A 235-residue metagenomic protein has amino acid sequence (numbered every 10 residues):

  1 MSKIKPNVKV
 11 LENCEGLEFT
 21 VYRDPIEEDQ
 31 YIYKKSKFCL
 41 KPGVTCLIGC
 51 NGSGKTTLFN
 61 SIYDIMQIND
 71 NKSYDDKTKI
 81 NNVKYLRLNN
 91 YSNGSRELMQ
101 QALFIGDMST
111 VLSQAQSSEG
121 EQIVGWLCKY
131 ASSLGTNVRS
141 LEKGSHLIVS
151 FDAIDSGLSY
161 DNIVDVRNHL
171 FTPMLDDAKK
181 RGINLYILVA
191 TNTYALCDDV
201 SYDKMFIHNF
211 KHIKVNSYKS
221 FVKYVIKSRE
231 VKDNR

Functional and structural regions predicted by a protein language model:
M1-S36: N-terminal pre-Walker A segment at the start of P-loop NTPase domains
P6, K79, L88-N89, G94-L103 (+2 more regions): C-terminal lobe/lid and adjacent interdomain/linker elements of RecA-like ASCE P-loop ATPase modules
S36-P42, L141-G144, K179-R181: Phosphate-binding P-loop
V44-C46, H146-I148, Y186-L188: Residue-level preference for the first positions of well-ordered beta-strands
V44-I48, T56-S118, G125: ABC ATPase nucleotide-binding domain signature region
N51: The conserved Walker
F59, L158-V164, L196-D203: A short acidic (Asp/Glu
L103-D165: Conserved ABC ATPase signature
